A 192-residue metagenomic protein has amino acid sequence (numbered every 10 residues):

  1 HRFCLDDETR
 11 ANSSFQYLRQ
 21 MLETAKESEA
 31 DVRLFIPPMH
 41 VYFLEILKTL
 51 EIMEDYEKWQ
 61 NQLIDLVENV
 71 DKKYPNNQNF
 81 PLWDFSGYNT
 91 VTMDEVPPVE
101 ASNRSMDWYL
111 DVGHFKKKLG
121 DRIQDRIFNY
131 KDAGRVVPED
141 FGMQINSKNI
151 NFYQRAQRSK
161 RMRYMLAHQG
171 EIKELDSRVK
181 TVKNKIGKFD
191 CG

Functional and structural regions predicted by a protein language model:
H1-D31, D132, P138-G192: Secreted/periplasmic serine-hydrolase-like ester/acetyl group-modifying domain
H1-Q16, H40-E57: Serine-dependent acyl-ester chemistry module
S13, Y17-Q20, K58, Q62 (+2 more regions): Extracytoplasmic/secreted proteins, especially bacterial periplasmic and envelope-associated proteins
M21-T24, S28, Q62, L66-K73 (+2 more regions): Structured segments of extracytoplasmic/periplasmic soluble domains in secreted or envelope-associated proteins
T24-E51, D84-T90: Active-site segments of SGNH/GDSL-like serine hydrolases that catalyze O-acetyl group transfer/hydrolysis on lipids
L44-W83, G113: Substrate-gating cap/lid alpha-helix
N76-W108: Flexible internal linker/loop segments at domain or repeat junctions
S102-Q157: Histidine-centered active-site loop/cap adjacent to the catalytic His in serine esterases/O-acetyl transfer systems
